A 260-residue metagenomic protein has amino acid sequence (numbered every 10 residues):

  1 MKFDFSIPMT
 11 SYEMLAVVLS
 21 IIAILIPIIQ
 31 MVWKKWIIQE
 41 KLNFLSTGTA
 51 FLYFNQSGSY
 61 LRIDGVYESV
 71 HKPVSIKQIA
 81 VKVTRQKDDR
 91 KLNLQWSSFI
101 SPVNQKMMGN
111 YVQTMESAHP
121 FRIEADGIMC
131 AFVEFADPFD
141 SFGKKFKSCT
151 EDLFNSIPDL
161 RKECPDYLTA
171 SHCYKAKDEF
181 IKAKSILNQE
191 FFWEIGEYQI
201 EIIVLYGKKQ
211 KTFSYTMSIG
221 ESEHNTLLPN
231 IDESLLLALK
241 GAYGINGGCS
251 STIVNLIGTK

Functional and structural regions predicted by a protein language model:
K2-Q39: Membrane-embedded hydrophobic alpha-helical segments
W33-S57: Low-complexity, acidic Ser/Thr/Pro/Gly-rich terminal tails and inter-domain linkers that flank the onset of structured
G58-D64, Q199: Short, solvent-exposed loop/turn segments enriched in Ser/Thr/Gly
D64-V70: Short edge beta-strand/loop segments characteristic of extracellular beta-sandwich folds
P73-K82, L92-S97: Short, hydrophobic/aromatic beta-strand segments
I100-L187: Extended, solvent-exposed segments with strong compositional bias
M129, W193-I203: A short tyrosine-centered beta-strand micro-motif
H172-A183, I195, K208-K260: Acidic, serine/threonine- and proline-rich intrinsically disordered appendage/tail regions
